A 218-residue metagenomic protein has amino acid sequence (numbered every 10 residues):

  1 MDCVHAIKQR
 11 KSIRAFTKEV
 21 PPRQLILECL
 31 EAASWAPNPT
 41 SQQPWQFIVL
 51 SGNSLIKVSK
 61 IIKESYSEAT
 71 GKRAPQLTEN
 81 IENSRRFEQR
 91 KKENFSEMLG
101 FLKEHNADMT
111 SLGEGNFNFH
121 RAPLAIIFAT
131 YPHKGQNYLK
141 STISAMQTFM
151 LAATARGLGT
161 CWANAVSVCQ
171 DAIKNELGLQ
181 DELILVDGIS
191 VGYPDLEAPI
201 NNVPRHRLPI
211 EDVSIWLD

Functional and structural regions predicted by a protein language model:
A6-S12, N83-R90, V186-D218: C-terminal helix-cap and adjacent tail motif
I13-E28: A short N-terminal beta-strand-loop micro-motif at the entrance of redox/enzyme domains
E28-S34, L124-E176: Small-aliphatic-rich amphipathic alpha-helix that forms the alpha element of a beta-alpha
P39-Q42, F117-H120, L177-D181: Solvent-exposed alpha-helices and their adjacent loops that cap or buttress functional pockets in soluble metabolic
T40-S51, A155: Short loop-to-beta-strand entry elements in the cores of soluble alpha/beta enzymes
P44-W45, A122-A125, V186: Short, surface-exposed beta-edge/turn micro-motifs
V49-G135, L139: Glycine/small-residue-rich phosphate/adenosyl-binding loop
K174-D181, N201-P204: Short proline/glycine-enriched turn/loop segments at secondary-structure junctions
